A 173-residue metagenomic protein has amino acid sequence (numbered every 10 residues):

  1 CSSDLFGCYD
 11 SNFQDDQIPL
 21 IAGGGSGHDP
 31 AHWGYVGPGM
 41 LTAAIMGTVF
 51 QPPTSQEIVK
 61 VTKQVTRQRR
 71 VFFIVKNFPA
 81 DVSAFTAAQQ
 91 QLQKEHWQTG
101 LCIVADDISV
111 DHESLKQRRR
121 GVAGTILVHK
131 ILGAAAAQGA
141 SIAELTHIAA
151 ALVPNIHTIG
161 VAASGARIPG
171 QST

Functional and structural regions predicted by a protein language model:
D15-G23, H32-I45, S109-H112: Gly-rich Lys/Arg/Thr-decorated short loops/hinges at beta-loop-alpha junctions or inter-strand turns that position
I18-G25, L41-A44, R70-P79, T86-Q89 (+2 more regions): Short glycine-rich or small-residue beta-strand-to-loop segments that form or flank ligand, phosphate, metal/Fe-S
G25-P30, K76-F85, D107, R120-T125: Gly/Ser/Thr-rich loops at beta-strand to alpha-helix junctions that form or flank small-molecule/cofactor-binding
H28, Y35-Q68: Glycine-rich oxoanion-binding loops at beta->alpha junctions
A44-V49, Q93-G124: Short, acidic/small-residue loops that bind anionic groups at enzyme active sites
P53-N77, K116-K130: A structural-propensity feature for long, helix-poor, extended segments
V110-R119, H129-T173: Internal, active-site/partner-interface "lid" segment
